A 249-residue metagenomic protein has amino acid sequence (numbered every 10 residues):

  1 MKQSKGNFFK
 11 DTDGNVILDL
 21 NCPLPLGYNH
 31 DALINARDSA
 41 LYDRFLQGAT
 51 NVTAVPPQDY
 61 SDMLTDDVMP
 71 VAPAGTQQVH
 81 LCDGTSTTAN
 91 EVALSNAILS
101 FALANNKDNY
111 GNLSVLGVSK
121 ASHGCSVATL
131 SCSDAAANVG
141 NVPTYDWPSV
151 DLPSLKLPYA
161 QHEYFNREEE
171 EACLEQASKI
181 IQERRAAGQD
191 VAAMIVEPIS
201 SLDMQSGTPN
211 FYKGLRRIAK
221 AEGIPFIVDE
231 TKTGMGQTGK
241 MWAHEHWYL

Functional and structural regions predicted by a protein language model:
M1-L249: Conserved N-terminal phosphate-binding loop of PLP-dependent enzymes in the Aspartate aminotransferase
